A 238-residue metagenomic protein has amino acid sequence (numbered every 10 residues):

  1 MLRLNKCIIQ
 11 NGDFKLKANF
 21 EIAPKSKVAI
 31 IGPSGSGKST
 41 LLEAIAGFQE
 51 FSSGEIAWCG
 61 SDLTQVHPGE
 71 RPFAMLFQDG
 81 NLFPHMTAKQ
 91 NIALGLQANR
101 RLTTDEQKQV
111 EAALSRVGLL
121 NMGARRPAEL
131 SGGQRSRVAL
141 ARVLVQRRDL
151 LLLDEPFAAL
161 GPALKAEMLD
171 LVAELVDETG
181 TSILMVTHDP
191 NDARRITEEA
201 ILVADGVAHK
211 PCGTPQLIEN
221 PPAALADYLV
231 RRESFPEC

Functional and structural regions predicted by a protein language model:
D62-D79, A98, L217-P221: ABC ATPase NBD coupling module
M86-G95: Short coil-to-helix segment of the ABC ATPase nucleotide-binding domain corresponding to the Q-loop/switch region
T104-M122, A173-E174: Conserved ABC ATPase "signature" region
R126-L130, Q134: Conserved ABC ATPase signature
V145-D149: A short, proline-enriched helix->beta-strand linker immediately N-terminal to the Walker B motif in ABC-type P-loop
L151-E155: Catalytic Walker B motif of ABC-type/P-loop ATPase nucleotide-binding domains
T214-C238: C-terminal boundary and immediately downstream tail of ABC-type ATPase nucleotide-binding domains
